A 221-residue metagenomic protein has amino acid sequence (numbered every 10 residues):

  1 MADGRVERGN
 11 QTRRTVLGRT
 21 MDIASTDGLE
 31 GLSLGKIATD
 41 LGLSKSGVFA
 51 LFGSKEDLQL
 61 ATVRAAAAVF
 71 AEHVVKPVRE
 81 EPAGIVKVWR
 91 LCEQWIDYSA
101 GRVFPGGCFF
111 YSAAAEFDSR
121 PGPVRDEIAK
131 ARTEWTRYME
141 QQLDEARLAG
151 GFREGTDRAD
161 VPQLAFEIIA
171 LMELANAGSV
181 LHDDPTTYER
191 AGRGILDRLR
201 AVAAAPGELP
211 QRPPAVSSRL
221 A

Functional and structural regions predicted by a protein language model:
M1-D27, G31-D40, D57-L60: Basic, helix-initiating cap at the start of DNA-binding domains
M1-Q11, R153-G155, A205-A221: N-terminal intrinsically disordered/low-complexity leader segments
L41-F52: Short hydrophobic/aromatic patch on the recognition helix
A61, V75-G106, R158-I168, A215: Hydrophobic alpha-helical connector segments
V86-R90, G122-A149, Q163-F166, R190-R193 (+1 more regions): Amphipathic alpha-helical packing segments from all-alpha helical-bundle domains
K87, R102-D126: Amphipathic alpha-helical segments used for helix-helix packing
Y98-A100, E145, I168-P185, R198-E208: Amphipathic C-terminal alpha-helical segment
G106, Y111, T156-G178, A191-R198: Hydrophobic alpha-helical segments that form the core of small-molecule binding pockets and/or dimer interfaces
